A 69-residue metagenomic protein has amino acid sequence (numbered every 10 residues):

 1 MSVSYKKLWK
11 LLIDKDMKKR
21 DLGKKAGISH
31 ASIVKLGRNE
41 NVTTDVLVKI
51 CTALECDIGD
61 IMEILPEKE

Functional and structural regions predicted by a protein language model:
M1-K18: A short, Lys/Arg-rich alpha-helix, primarily the initiator
L12, G23, C51: The alpha-helix within a helix-turn-helix
I13, G27, R38, P66: Residue-level detection of the helix-turn-helix DNA-binding "recognition helix"
D21, S32, V46, D60: Residues in the helix-turn-helix
I28-V42: Recognition helix of helix-turn-helix/homeodomain-like DNA-binding domains that insert into the DNA major groove
E40-T52: Short, basic-rich loop-to-helix N-cap that marks the start of a DNA-contacting helix
E55-E69: Short C-terminal boundary/hinge segments that cap the last helix of small helical domains
